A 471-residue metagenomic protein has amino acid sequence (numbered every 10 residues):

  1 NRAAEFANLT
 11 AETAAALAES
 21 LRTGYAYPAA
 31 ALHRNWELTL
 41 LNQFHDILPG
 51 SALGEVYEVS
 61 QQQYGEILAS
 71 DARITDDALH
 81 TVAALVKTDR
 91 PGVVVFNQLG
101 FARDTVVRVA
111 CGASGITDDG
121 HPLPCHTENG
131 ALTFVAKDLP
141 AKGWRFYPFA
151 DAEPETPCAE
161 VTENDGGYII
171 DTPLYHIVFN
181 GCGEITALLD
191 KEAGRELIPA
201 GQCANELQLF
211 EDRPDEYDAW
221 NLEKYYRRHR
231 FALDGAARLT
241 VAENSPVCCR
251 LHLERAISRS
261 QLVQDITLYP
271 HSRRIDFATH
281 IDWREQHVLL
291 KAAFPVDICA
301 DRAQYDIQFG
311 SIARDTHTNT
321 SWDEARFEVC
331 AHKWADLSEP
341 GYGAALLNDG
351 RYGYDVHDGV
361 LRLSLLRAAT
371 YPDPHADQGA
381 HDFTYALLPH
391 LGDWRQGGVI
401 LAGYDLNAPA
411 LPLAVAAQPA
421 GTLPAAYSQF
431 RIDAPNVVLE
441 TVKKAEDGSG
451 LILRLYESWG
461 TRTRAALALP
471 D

Functional and structural regions predicted by a protein language model:
N1-P91, A402, L406-P409: Metal- or metallocofactor-binding catalytic centers and their adjacent structured scaffolds across diverse enzyme
G65-A69, D76, H80-D471: C-terminal (or distal) subdomains of carbohydrate-active enzymes
